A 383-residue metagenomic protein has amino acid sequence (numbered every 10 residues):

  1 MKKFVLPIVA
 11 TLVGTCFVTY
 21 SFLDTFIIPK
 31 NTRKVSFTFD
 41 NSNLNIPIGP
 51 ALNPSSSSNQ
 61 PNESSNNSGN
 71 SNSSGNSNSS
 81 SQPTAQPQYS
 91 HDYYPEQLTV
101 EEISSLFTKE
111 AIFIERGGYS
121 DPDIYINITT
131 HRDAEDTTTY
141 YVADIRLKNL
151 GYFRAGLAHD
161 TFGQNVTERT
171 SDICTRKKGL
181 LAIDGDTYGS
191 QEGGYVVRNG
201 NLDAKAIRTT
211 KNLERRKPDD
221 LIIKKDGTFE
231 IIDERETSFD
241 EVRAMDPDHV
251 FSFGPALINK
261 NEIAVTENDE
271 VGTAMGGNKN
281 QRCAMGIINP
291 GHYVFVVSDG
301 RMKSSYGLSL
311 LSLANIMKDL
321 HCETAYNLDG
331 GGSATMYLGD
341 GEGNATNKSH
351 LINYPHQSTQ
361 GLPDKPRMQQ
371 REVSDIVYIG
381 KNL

Functional and structural regions predicted by a protein language model:
K2-L213, D220, E230: Zymogen propeptides
T138-V142, P218, S252-G254, K279-A284 (+1 more regions): Short glycine-rich loop/turn motifs
R146-N149, I222-F229, K260-N261, I287-G291 (+2 more regions): Short acidic-glycine loop/turn motifs at beta-strand connectors
L157-G163, R235-F239, S298-M302: Short, solvent-exposed aromatic-acidic interface loops
Q164-T167, D240-D246, G276-G277, S304-L310: A short, polar/proline- and glycine-enriched secondary-structure boundary/capping micro-motif
L180-D184, D220-I222, E230, A284-G286 (+2 more regions): Structural recognition of the beta-strand scaffold that forms the well-ordered cores of secreted hydrolase catalytic
Y188-E270, A274-M275: Active-site-adjacent helix-turn-beta-strand microarchitecture at beta-sheet edges that either contains or buttresses
G193-R215, V271-E323, S333-L383: Conserved, well-ordered active-site substructure
